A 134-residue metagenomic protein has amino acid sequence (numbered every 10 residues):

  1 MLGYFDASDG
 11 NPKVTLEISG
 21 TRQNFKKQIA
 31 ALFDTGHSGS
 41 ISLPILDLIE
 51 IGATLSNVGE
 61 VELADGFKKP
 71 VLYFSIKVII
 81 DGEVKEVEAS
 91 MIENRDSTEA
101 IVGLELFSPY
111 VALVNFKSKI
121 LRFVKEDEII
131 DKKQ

Functional and structural regions predicted by a protein language model:
M1-Q134: Pepsin/retropepsin-fold aspartyl endopeptidases
